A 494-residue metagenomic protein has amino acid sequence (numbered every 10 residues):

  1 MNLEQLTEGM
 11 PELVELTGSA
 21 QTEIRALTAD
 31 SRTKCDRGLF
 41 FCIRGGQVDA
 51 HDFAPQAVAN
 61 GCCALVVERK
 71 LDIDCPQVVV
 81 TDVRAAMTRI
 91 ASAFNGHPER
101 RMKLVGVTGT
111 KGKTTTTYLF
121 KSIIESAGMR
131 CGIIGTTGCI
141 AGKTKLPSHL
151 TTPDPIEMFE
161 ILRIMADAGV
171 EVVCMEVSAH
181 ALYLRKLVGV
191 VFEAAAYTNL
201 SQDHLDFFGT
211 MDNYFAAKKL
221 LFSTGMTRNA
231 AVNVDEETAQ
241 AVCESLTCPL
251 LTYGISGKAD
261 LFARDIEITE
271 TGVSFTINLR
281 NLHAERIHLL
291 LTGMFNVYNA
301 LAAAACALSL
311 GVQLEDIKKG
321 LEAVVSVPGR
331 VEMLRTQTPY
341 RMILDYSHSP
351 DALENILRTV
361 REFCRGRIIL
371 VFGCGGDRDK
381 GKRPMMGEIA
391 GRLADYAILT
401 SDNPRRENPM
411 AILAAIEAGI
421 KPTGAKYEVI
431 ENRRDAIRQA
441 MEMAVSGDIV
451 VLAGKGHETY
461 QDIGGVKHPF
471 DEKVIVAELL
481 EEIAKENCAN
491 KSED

Functional and structural regions predicted by a protein language model:
M1-E12, D36-L39, G45, D49 (+5 more regions): ATP-dependent carboxylate-amine ligase
M1-R89, E237, A259-R264, A284 (+4 more regions): N-terminal leader/targeting and accessory segments in enzymes
M10-L13, E68-C75, F192-M342, E417-I420 (+2 more regions): Acidic, Mg2+-coordinating active-site environments of NTP-dependent enzymes
I24, D36-R37, C62, C75 (+5 more regions): Short, well-ordered alpha-helix to beta-strand connector turns
A59, C63-R69, A230-V234, V371-F372 (+1 more regions): Short internal beta-strands
V67-K70, V177, N199, V234 (+2 more regions): Short secondary-structure boundary segments
I73-D74, I140-K145, Q202-F208, R378 (+2 more regions): A short acidic, helix-capping loop that chelates divalent metal ions and anchors anionic groups
M87-V234, T238-L246, L301, L310 (+3 more regions): Phosphate-binding loop of NTP-binding sites
